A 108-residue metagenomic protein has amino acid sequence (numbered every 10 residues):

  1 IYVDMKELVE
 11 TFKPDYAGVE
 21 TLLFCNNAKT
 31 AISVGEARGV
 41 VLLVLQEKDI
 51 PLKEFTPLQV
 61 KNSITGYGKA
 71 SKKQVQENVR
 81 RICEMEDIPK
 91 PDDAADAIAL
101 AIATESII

Functional and structural regions predicted by a protein language model:
I1-I108: Phosphate- and other anionic-substrate recognition elements at nucleic-acid/protein interfaces
